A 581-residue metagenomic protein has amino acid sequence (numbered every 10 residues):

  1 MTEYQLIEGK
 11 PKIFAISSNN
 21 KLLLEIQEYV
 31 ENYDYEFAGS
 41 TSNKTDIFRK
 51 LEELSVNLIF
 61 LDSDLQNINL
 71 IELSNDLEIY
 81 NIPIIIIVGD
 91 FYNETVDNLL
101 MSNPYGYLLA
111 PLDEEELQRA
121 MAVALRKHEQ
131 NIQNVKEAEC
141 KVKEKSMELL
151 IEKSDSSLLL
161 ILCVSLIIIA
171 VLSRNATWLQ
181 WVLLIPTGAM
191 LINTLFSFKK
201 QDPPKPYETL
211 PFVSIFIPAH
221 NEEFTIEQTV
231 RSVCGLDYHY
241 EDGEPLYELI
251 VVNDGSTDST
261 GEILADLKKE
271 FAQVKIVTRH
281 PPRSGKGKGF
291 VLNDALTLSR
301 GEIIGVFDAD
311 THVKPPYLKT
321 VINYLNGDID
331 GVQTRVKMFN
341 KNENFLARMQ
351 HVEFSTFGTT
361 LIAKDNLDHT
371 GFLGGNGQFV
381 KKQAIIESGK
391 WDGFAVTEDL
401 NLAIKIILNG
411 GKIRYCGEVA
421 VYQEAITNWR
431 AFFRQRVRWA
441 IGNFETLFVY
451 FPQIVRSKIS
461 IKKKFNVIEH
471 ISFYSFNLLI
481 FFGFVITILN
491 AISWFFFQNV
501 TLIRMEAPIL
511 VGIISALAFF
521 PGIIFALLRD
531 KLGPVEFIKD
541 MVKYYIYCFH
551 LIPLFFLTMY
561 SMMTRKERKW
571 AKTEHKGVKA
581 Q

Functional and structural regions predicted by a protein language model:
M1-F14, S18-Y29, N131-N134, A138-K141: Non-catalytic signal-transmission and effector/linker regions of two-component phosphorelay proteins
E72, D90-G106: Alpha4 helix (beta4-alpha4-beta5 surface) of REC/receiver domains from two-component response regulators
E94-T95, L112-M121: C-terminal output helix
I167-Q201, K205-L210, F473-T564: Membrane-embedded multi-pass helical conduit in multi-pass membrane proteins, especially envelope-biosynthetic
F196, K268-E302, P315-V396, F433 (+2 more regions): Long helical/loop segments within the catalytic core of UDP-sugar-dependent glycosyltransferases, especially the large
P211-S214, E248, N401: Cell-envelope/extracellular polymer assembly enzymes that use nucleotide-activated donors
R231-L246: Short, acidic, metal-binding catalytic loop of nucleotide-sugar glycosyltransferases
N253-E262, P281-R283: A conserved acidic beta->alpha catalytic loop
